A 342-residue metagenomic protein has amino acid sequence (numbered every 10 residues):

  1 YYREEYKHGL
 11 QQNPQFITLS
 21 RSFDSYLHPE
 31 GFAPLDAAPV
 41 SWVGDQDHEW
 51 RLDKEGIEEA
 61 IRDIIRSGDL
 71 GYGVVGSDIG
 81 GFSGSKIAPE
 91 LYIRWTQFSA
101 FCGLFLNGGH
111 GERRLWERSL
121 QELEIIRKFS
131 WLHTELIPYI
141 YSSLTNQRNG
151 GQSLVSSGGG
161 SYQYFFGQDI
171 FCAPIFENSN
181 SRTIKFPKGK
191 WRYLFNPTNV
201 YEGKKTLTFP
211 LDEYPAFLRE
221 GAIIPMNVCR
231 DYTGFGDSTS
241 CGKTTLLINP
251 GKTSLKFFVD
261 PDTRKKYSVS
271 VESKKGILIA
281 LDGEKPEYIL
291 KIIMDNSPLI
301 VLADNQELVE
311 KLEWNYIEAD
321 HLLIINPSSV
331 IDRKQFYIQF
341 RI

Functional and structural regions predicted by a protein language model:
Y1-D212: Catalytic-domain carbohydrate-binding cleft regions of carbohydrate-active enzymes
H28-E30, R182, M226, E287-I289 (+1 more regions): Short acidic, gly/pro-rich beta-turn/loop elements at beta-sheet edges and active-site/ligand-binding grooves
G44-W50, E59, W314-H321, N326-V330: Conserved, charge-rich beta-strand/loop surface module that forms ligand/interface-binding patches within domains
I87, W116, C241, E313-N315: Short secondary-structure transition/capping segments
Y162, T183, S268, E313-N315: Short, surface-exposed charged micro-motifs
L194-L211, L302-I325: Solvent-exposed beta-strand/loop surfaces of large extracellular or lumenal domains
F209-L211, S329-Y337: Extracellular interaction modules
L218-Q306, D320, P327-D332, R341: Accessory, solvent-exposed terminal regions and/or long lumenal/extracellular loops of proteins
